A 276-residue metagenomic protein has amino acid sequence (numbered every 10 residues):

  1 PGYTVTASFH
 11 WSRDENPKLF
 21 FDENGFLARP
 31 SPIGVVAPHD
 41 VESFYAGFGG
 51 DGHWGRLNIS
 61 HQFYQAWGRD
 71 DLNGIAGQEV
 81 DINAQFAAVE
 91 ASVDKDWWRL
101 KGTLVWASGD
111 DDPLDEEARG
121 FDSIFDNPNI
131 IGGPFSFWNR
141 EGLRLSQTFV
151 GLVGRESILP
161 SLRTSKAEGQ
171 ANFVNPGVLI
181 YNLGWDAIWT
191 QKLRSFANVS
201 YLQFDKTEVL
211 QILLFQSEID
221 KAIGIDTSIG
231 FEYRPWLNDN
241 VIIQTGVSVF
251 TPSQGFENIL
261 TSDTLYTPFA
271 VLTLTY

Functional and structural regions predicted by a protein language model:
P1-A118, L179-Y181, I188-W189, L193 (+4 more regions): Signature for the C-terminal beta-barrel architecture of outer-membrane proteins
G120-G169, V174: Flexible glycine-rich, low-complexity coil/linker segments exposed to the extracellular/periplasmic environment
F173-V174, G184-D186: Contiguous C-terminal substrate-recognition/catalytic subdomains in enzyme active sites
E208, V241-T245, G255-D263: A glycine-biased, small/acidic residue-tolerant capping/turn segment at secondary-structure junctions
Q216-I223, F256-L260, T267: Outer-membrane beta-barrel domain signature, especially the mid-to-C-terminal portions of large Gram-negative OMP
A222-T251: C-terminal structured "cap/appendage" subdomains that terminate the fold
I229, T264-Y276: Outer-membrane beta-barrel "beta-signal"
